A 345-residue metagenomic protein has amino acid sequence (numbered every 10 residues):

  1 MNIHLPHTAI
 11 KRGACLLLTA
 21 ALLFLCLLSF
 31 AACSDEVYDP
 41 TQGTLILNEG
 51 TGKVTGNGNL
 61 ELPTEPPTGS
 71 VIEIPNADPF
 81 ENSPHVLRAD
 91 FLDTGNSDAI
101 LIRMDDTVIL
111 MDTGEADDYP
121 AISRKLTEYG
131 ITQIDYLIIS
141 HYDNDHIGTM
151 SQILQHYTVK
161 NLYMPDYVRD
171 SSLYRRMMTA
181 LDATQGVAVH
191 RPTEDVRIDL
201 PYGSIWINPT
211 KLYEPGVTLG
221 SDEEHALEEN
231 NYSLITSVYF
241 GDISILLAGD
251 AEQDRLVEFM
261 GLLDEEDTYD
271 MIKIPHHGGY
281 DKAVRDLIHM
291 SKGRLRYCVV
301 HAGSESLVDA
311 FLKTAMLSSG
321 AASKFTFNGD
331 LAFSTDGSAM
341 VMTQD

Functional and structural regions predicted by a protein language model:
M1-T51: Gram-positive cell-envelope targeting signals
C33-Y38, N161, Y167-S221, A226-N230 (+2 more regions): Binuclear metal-ion centers of metallo-dependent hydrolases, dominated by the metallo-beta-lactamase
I46-Q133, R191-D267, D330-D345: Core dinuclear metal-dependent hydrolase active-site scaffold
N96-D98, A116-D118, Y142-I147, R169-S172 (+3 more regions): Active-site environment of divalent metal-dependent phosphoester hydrolases
T107-I109, D117-P165, L262-G279, K292-Y297: Active-site metal-binding motif and surrounding structural segment of the metallo-beta-lactamase
G130, Y157, T184-Q185, F240 (+2 more regions): A structural signal for short coil/turn segments at secondary-structure junctions
I147-H156, S171-M178, V284-I288, D309-K313: Metal-dependent catalytic neighborhoods of phosphoester/phosphodiester hydrolases
L262-L263, H289, T314-L317: Short, solvent-exposed amphipathic alpha-helical segments in soluble enzyme and RNA/protein-processing domains
